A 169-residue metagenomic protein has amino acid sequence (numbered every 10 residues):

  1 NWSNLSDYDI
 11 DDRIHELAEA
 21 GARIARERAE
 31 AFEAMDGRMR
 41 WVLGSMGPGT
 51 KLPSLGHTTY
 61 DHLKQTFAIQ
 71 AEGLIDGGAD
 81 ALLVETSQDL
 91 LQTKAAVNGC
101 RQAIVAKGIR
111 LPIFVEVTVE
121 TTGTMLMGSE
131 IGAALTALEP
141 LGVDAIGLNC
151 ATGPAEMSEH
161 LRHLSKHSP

Functional and structural regions predicted by a protein language model:
N1-P169: Domain-level signal for soluble alpha/beta catalytic cores
